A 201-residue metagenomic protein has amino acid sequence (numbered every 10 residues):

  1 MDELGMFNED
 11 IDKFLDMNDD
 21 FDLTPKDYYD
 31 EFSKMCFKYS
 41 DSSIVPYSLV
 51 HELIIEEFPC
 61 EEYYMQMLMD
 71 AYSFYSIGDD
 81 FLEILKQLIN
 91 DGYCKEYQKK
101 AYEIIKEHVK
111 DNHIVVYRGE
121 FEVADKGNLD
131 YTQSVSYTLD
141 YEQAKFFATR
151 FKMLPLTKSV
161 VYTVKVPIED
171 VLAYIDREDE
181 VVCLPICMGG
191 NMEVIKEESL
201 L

Functional and structural regions predicted by a protein language model:
M1-V116, F121-V135, Y141-L201: Conserved NAD+-utilizing ADP-ribose enzyme module
